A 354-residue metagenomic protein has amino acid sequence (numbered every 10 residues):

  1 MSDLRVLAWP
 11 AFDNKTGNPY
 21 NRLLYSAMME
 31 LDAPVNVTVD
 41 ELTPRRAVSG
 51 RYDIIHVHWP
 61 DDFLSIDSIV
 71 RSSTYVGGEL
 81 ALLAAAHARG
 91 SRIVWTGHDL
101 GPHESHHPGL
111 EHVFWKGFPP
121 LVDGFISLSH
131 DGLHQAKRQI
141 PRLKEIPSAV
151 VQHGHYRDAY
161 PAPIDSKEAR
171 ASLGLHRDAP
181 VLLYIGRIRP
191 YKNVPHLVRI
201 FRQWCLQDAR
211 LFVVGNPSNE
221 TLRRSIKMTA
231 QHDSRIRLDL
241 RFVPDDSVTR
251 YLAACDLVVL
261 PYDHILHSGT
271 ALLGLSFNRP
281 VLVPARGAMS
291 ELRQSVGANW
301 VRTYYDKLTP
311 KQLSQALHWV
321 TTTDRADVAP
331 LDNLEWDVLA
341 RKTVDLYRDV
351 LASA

Functional and structural regions predicted by a protein language model:
P120-R138, R142-A162: Donor nucleotide-sugar binding/catalytic pocket of nucleotide-sugar-dependent glycosyltransferases
P161-L175: A short helix/loop element that forms part of the nucleotide-sugar donor recognition site in Leloir-type
H176-K192, V198-F201, F212: Conserved donor-binding/catalytic core segment of Leloir-type glycosyltransferases
G215, R223-T249, V296-G297: Nucleotide-activated donor-binding/catalytic signature segment of Leloir-type glycosyltransferases, i.e., the conserved
L257-L260, P280-G287: Short hydrophobic beta-strand element within catalytic cores of glycosyltransferases and related nucleotide-activated
Y262-H264: Aromatic "clamp/platform" in nucleotide-sugar-dependent glycosyltransferases that forms part of the donor/acceptor
S290-W319: Change "using UDP/GDP/dTDP sugars" to "using nucleotide sugars
L308-K311, T321-A352: A charged, aromatic-enriched C-terminal amphipathic alpha-helix characteristic of glycosyltransferases across folds
